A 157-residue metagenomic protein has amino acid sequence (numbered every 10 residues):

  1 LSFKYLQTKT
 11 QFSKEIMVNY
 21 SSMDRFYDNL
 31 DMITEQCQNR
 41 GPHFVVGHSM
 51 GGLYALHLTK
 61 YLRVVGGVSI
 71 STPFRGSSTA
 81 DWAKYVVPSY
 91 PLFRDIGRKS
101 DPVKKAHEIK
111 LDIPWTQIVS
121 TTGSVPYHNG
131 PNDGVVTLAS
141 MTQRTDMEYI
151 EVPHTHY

Functional and structural regions predicted by a protein language model:
L1, S49, S120: Glycine-rich His-Gly loop
L1-M17: Short, surface-exposed "cap/lid" segments of acyl-processing enzymes
Q11, L62-R63, Q143-T145: Short, structured coil segments at secondary-structure junctions
E15, M23-D112, V125, D133: Serine-dependent carboxylesterase/thioesterase catalytic core of lipase-like alpha/beta-hydrolase/SGNH enzymes
Y20: Hydrophobic pocket-lining residues within nucleotide cofactor-binding pockets
I109-Y157: C-terminal catalytic-base region of ester-bond hydrolases, centering on the histidine of the charge-relay
